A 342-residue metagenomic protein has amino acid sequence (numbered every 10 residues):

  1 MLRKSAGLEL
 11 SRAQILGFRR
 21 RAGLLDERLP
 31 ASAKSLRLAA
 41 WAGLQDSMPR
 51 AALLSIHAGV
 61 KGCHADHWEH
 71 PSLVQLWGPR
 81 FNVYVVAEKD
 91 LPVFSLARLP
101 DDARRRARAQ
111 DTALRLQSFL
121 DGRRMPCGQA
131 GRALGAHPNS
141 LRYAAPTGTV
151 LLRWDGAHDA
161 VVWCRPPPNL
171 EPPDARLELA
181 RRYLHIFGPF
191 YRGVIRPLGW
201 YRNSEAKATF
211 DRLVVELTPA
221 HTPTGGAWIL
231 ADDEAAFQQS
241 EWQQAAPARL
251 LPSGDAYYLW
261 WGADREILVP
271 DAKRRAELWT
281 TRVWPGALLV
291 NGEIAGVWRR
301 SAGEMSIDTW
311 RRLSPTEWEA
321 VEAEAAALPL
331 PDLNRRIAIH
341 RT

Functional and structural regions predicted by a protein language model:
M1-A133, Y143-P146: Phosphate-backbone binding and catalysis cores of DNA-processing enzymes
S72-V83, T147-G156, V215-P223, G296: A short, conserved structural fragment
A87-V93, G156-D174, A227-W242: Short, cationic-aromatic polyanion-contact patches
K89-D90, P173-R176, Y183-L184, A245-P247 (+4 more regions): Positively charged, aromatic-accented nucleic-acid-binding surfaces
A109-Q117, P173-A180, W318: Short, leucine-enriched amphipathic alpha-helices that occur as contiguous helical runs
S140-L213: Loop-centered beta-sheet repeat module
V215-R274: Non-catalytic regulatory appendages
A276-V283, A287-T342: Glycine-rich, small/acidic residue-mixed loop/short-helix segments
